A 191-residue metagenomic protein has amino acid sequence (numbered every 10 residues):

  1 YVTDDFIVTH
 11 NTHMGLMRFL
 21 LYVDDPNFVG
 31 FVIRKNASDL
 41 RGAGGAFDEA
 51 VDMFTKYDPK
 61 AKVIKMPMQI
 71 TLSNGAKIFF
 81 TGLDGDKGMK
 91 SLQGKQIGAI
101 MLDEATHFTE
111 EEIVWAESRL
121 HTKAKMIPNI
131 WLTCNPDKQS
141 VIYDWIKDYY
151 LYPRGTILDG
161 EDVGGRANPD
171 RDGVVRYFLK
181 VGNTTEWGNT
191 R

Functional and structural regions predicted by a protein language model:
Y1-N11: Autoprocessing domains of the Hint superfamily
T12-R191: Phosphate/NTP-binding elements of NTP-utilizing enzymes
